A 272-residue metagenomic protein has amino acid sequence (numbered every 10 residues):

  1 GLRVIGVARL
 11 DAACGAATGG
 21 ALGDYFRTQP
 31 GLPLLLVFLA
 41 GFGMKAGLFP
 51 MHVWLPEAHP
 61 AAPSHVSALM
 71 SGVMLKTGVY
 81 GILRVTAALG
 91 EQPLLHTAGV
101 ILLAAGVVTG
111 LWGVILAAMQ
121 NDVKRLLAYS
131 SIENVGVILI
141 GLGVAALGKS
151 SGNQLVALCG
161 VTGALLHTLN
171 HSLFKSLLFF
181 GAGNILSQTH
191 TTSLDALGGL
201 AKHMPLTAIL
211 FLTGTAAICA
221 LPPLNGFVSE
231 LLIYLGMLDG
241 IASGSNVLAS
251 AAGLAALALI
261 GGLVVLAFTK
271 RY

Functional and structural regions predicted by a protein language model:
G1-Y272: Hydrophobic transmembrane alpha-helices and their helix-loop junctions in integral membrane proteins
